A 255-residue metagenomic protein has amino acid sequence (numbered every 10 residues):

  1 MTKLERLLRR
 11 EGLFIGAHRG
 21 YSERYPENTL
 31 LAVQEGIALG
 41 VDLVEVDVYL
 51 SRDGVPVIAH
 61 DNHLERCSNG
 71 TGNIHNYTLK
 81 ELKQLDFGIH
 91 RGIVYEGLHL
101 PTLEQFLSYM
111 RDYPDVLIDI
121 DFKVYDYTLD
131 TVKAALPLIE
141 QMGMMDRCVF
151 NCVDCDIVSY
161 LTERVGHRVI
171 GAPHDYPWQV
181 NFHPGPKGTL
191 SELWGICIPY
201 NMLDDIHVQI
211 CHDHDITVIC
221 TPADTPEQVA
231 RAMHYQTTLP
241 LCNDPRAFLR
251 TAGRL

Functional and structural regions predicted by a protein language model:
M1-L255: Phosphate-group recognition and catalysis centered on beta-loop-alpha active-site segments
